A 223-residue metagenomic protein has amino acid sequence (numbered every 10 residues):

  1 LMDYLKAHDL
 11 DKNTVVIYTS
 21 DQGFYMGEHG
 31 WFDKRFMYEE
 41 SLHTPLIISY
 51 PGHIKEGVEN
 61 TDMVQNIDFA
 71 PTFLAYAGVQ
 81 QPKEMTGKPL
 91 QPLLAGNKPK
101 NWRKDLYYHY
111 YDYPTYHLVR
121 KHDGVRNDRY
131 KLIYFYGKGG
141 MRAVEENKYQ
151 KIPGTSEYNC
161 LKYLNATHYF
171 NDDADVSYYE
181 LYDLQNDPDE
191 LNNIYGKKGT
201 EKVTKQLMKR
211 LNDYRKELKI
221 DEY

Functional and structural regions predicted by a protein language model:
M2-V58, D62-Q65, T86: Histidine-centered active-site microenvironments of extracellular/periplasmic hydrolases and transferases
D11-T14, E56-V125, T200-K209: Polar, surface-exposed loop/tail segments that function as active-site lids or cofactor/substrate-recognition elements
V15-S20, I48, D105-Y111, I133-Y134: Short beta-strand segments
M26-E28, I48, P92, N127 (+1 more regions): Conserved hydrophobic "DFG−1" position in protein kinase catalytic cores
E39-L42, D112-Y195: C-terminal, low-complexity/hydrophilic appendages and adjacent surface loops of extracellular/periplasmic anionic
P45, R210-K219: A short, conserved beta-to-alpha structural element at the edge of catalytic cores that scaffolds binding
Y50-H53, G78-V79, G96-K98, D128-Y130 (+2 more regions): Short loop segments at secondary-structure junctions
